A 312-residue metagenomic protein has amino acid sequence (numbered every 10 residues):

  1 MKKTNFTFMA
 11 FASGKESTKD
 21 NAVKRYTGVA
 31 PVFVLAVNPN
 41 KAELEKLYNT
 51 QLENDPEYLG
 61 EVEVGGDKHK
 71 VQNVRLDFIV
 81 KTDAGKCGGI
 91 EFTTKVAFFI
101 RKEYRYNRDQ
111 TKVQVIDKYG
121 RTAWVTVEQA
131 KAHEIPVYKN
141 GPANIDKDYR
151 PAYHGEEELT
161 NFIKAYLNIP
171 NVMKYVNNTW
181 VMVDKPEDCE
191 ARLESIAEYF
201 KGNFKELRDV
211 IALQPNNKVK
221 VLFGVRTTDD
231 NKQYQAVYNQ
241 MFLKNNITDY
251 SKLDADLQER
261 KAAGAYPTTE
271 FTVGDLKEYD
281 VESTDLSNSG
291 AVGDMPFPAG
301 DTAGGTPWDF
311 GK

Functional and structural regions predicted by a protein language model:
M1-K312: Short beta-rich binding modules
